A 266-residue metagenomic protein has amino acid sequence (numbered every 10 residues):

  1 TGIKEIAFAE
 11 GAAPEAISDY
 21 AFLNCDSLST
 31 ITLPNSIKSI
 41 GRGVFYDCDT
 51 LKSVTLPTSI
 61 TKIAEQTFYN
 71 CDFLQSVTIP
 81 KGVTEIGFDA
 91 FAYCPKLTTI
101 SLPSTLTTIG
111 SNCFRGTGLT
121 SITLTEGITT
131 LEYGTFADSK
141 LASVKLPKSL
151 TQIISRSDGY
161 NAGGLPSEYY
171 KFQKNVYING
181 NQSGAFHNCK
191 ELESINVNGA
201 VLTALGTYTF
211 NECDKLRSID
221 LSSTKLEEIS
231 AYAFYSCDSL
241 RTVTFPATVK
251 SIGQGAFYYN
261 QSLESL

Functional and structural regions predicted by a protein language model:
T1, A21-N24, Y46, Y69: Surface-exposed repetitive/solenoidal architectures
G2-A16, D26-S39, D49-K62, D72-E85 (+8 more regions): Structural signature of tandem-repeat unit edges
